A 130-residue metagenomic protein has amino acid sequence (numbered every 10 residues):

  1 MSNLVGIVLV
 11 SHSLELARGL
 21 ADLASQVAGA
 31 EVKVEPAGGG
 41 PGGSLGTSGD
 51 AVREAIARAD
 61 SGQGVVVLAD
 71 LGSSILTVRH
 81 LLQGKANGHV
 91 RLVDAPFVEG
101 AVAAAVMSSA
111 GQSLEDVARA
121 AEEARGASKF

Functional and structural regions predicted by a protein language model:
M1-F130: N-terminal loops that bind phosphate or other acidic moieties and the adjacent beta-alpha structural core
